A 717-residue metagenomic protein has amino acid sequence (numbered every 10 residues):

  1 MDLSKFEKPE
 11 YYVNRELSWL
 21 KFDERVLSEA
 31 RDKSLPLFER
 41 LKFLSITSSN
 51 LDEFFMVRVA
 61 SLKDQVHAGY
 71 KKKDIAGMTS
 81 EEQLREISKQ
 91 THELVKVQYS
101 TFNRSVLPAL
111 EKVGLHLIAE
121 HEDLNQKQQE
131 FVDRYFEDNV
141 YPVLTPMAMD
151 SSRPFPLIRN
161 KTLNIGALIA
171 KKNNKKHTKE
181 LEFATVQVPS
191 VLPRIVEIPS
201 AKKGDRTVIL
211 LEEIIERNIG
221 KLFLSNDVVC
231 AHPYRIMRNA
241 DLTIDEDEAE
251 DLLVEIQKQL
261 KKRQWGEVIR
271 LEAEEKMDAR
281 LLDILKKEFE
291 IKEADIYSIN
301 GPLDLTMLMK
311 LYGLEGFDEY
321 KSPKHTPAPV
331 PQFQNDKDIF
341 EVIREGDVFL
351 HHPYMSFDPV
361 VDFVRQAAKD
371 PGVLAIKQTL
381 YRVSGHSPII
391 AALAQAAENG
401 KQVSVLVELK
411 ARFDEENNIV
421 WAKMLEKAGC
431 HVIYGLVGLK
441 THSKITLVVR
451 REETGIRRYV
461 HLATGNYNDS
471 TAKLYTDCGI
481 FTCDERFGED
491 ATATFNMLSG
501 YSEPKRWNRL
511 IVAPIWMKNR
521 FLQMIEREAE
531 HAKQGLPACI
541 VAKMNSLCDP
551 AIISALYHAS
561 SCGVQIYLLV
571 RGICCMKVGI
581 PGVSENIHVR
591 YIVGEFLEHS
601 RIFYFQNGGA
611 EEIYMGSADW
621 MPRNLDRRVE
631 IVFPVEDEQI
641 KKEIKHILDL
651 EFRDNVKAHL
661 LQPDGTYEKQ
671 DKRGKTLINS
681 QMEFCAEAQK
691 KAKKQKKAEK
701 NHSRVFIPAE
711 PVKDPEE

Functional and structural regions predicted by a protein language model:
M1-I540, H558-C562, C574-E717: N-terminal localization/anchoring segments of enzymes in phospholipid and broader phosphate metabolism
P550-I553, Y557: Glycine/threonine-rich ATP-lid/beta-loop region of ATP-binding domains
Q565-L569: Hydrophobic alpha/beta core scaffold segments
